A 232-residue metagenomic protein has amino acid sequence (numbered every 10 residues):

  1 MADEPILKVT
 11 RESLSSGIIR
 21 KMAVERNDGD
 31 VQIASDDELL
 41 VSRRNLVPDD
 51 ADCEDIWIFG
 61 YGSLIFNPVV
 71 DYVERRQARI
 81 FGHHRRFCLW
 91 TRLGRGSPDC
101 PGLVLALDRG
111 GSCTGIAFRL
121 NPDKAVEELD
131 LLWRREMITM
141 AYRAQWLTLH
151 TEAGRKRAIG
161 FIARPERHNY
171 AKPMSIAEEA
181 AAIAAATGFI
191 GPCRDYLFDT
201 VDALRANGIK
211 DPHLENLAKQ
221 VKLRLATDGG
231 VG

Functional and structural regions predicted by a protein language model:
M1-G232: A glycine-rich, hydrophobic/aromatic-adjacent loop/helix-cap motif
